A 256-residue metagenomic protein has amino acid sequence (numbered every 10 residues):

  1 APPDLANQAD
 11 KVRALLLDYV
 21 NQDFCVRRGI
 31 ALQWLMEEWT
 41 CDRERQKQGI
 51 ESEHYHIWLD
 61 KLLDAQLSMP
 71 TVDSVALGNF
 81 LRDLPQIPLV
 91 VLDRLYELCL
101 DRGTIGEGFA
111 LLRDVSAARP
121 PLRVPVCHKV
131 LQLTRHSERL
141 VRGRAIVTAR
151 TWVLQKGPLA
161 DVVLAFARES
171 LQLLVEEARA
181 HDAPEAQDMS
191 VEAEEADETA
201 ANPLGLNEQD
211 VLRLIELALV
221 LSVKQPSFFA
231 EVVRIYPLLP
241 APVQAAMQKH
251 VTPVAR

Functional and structural regions predicted by a protein language model:
A1-R256: Eukaryotic alpha-helical solenoid repeat scaffolds
